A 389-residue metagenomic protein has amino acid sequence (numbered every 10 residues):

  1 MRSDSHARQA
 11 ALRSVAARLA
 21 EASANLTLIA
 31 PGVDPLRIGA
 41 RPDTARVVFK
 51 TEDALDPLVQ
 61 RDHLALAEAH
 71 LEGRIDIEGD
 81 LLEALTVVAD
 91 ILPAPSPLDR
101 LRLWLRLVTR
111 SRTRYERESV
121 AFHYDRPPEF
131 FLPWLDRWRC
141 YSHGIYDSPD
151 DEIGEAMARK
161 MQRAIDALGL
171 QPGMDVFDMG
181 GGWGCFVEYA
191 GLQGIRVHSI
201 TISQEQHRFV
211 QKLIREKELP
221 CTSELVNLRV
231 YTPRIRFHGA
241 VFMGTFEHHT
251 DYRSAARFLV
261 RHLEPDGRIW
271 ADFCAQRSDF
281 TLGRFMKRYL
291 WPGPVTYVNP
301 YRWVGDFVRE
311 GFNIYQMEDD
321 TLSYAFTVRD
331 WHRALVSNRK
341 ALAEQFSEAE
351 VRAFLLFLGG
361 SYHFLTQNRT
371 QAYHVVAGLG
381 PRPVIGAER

Functional and structural regions predicted by a protein language model:
M1-M157, R163: Feature captures hydrophobic
G173-G180: Conserved class I S-adenosyl-L-methionine
W183-G194: Conserved SAM-binding loop of SAM-dependent methyltransferases across substrates and taxa, primarily the Class I
R196-T201: Conserved SAM-binding motif I beta-strand of class I
K217-V230: Conserved SAM-binding strand-loop segment of SAM-dependent methyltransferases
V230-A240: A short acidic, Gly/Pro-enriched loop at the edge of an enzyme's catalytic core that lines a small-molecule cofactor
R253-R268: A short glycine-rich, Lys/Arg-flanked "PGG" loop and its adjoining helix->strand segment in the class I
A275-H374, G378-I385, R389: Substrate-binding/catalytic lobe of Class I Rossmann-like enzymes that use SAM or dcSAM, i.e., the mid-to-C-terminal
